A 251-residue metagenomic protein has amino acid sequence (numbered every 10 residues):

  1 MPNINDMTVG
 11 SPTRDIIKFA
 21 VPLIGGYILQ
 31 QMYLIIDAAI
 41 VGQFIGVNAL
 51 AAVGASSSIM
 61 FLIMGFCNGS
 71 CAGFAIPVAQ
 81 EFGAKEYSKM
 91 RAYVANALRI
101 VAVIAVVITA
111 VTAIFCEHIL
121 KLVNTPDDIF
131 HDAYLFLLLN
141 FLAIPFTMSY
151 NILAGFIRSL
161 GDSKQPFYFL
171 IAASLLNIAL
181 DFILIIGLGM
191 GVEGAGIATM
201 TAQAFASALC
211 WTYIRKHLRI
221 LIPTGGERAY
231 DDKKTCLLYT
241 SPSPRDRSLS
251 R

Functional and structural regions predicted by a protein language model:
M1-A20, V78-A143, G187-L238: Short alpha-helical transmembrane segments in multi-pass integral membrane proteins
T13-M32, I59, I63, L142: Residue-level signal for short hydrophobic patches within transmembrane helices of multi-pass membrane transporters
L23, Y27, A39, I76 (+4 more regions): Transmembrane alpha-helix boundary and packing residues in multipass membrane permease domains and related
I24, I28, M32, I36 (+8 more regions): Generic alpha-helical transmembrane segments of integral inner-membrane proteins, especially permease/transport modules
V41-F61, D127-D132, V192-E193, C236-L238: Interfacial/gating helices of multi-pass transporter permease domains
L50-A110, T147-P166: Small-residue-rich hydrophobic transmembrane alpha-helices
V101, F156-A179, E193, I197-M200: Alpha-helical transmembrane segments of multi-pass membrane transporters/permeases
Y239-D246: Conserved small/polar residues in nucleotide/adenosyl-binding loops
